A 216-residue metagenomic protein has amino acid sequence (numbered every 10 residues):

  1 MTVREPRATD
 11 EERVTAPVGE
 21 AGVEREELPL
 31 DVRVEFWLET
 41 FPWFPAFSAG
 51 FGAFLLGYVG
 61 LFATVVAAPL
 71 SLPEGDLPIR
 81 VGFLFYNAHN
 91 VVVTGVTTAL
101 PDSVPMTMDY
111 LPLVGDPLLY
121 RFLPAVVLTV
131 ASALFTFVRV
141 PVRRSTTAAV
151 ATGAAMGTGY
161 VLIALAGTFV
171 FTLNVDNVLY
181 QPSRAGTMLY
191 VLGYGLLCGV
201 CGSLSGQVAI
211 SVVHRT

Functional and structural regions predicted by a protein language model:
M1-L55, S145-T147, V208-T216: Haloarchaeal acidic low-complexity proteome signature biased toward cell-envelope/secretome components but also
V3-E5, R139-T216: Alpha-helical transmembrane segments of multi-pass integral membrane proteins, characterized by long hydrophobic
A8-V14, F62, N90, A164 (+1 more regions): Generic alpha-helical secondary structure signal
D10, A68, L72, T94-G95 (+7 more regions): An almost-null, non-specific background feature that weakly reflects generic protein context rather than any particular
V34-W37, G115-T158, T216: Cytoplasmic juxtamembrane regions at transmembrane-helix boundaries
A49-V65, L128-L134, I163-F169, C198-G202: Hydrophobic core segments of alpha-helical transmembrane domains in multi-pass membrane transport and ion-translocation
G50-F122, L173-Y190: Long, glycine/tryptophan/cysteine-rich extracytoplasmic
